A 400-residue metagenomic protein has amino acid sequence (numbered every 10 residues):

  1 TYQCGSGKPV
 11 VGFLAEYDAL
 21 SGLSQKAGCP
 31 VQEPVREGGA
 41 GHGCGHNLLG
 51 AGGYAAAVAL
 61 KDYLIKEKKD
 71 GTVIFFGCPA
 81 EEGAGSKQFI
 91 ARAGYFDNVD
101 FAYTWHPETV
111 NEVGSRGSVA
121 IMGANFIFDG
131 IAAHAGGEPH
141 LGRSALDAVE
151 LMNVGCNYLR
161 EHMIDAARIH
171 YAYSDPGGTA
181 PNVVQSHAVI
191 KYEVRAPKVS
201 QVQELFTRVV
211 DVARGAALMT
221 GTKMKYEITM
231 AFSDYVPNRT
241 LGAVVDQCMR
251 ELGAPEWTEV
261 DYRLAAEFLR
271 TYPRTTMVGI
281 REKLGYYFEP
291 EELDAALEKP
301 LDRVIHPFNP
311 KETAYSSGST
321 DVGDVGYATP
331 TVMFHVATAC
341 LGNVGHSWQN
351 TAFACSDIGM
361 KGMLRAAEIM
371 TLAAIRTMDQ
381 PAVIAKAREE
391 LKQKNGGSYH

Functional and structural regions predicted by a protein language model:
T1-H42, A51-A55, A59-G71: Acidic/His- and Gly-rich active-site-bordering loop/insert found across diverse amide/peptide-bond hydrolases
K8, A56-F75, C156-A166, D379-I384: Phosphate-handling active-site elements
F13, H46, F75, I90 (+6 more regions): Divalent metal-coordination and catalytic microenvironments
A15-D18, G38-G52, T104-V110, I131-H140: Histidine-centered catalytic micro-motifs
A27-G43, D129-A133, P307-F308, S347-S356: Glycine/charged-rich beta-loop-alpha catalytic/anionic-binding loops adjacent to active sites
L48-S118, G178: Acidic/histidine-rich catalytic neighborhood of metal-dependent amide-processing enzymes
N98-T275, R281: Midchain, well-structured core segments that form catalytic/ion-binding scaffolds
L269-A367, K386-H400: Zn-dependent metallopeptidase/amidohydrolase metal-coordination segment
